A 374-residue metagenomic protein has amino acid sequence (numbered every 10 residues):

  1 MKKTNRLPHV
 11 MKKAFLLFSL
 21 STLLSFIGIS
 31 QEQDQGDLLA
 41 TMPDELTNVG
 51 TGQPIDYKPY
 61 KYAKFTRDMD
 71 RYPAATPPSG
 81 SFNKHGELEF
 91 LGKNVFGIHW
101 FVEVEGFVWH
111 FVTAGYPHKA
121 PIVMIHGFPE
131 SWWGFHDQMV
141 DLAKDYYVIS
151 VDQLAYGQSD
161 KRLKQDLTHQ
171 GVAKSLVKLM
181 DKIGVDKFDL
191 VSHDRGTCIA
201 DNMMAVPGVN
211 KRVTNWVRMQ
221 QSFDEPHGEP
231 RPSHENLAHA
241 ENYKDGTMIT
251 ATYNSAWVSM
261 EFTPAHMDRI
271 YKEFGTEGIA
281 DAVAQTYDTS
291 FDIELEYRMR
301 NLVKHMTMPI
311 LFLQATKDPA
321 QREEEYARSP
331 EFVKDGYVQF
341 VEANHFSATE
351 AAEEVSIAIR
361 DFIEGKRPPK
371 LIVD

Functional and structural regions predicted by a protein language model:
M1-M11: N-terminal secretory signal peptides that target proteins for export/translocation
A14-S25: Bacterial N-terminal signal peptides
G36-A114, H118-P121, G134, I149 (+5 more regions): Flexible "cap/lid" subdomain of the alpha/beta-hydrolase fold that forms the substrate-access gate
M124-G127, S150: Structural cue for short, hydrophobic secondary-structure segments
F128-M139: The serine-hydrolase catalytic nucleophile loop
Q138-Y146, K182: A short, Lys/Arg-enriched amphipathic alpha-helix followed by its capping loop at the start of a domain
V140, V151-L154: N-terminal cap/lid subdomain of alpha/beta-hydrolase-fold enzymes
